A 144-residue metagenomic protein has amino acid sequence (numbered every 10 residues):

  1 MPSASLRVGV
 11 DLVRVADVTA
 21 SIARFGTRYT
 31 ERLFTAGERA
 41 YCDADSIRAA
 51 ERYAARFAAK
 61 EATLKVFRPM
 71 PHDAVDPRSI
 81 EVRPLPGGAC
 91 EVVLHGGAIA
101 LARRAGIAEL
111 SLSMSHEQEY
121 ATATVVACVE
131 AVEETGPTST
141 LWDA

Functional and structural regions predicted by a protein language model:
M1-A144: Core catalytic alpha/beta fold that binds nucleotide/phospho-ligands
